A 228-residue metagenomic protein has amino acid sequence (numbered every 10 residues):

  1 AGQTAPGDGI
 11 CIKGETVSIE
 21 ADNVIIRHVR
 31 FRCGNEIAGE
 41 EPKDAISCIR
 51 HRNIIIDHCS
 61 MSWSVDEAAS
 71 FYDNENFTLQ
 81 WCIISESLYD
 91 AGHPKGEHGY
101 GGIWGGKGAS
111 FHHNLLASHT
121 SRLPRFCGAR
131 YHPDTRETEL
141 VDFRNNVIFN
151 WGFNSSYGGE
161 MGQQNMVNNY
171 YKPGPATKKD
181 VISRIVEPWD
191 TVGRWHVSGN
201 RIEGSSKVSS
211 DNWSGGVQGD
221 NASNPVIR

Functional and structural regions predicted by a protein language model:
A1-G2, Y171: Hydrophobic/aromatic-rich, well-ordered segments within soluble, folded domains that form packed cores
G2-G108: Right-handed parallel beta-helix
I12, A21, I25-I26, I54-D57 (+5 more regions): All-beta strand scaffolds that present successive hydrophobic residues in beta-strands
A21, N35, V65, L88 (+5 more regions): Activation segment
I46, C59, A69, G92 (+4 more regions): Generic marker of residues within folded, mature protein domains
C48-S60, Y100-L116, N145-Y157, V192 (+1 more regions): A short, hydrophobic secondary-structure junction motif
D73-T78, I83-L88, H93-H98, G102-R122 (+4 more regions): WD40 beta-propeller repeat blades
R125, R130, E137-R228: Extracellular beta-rich repeat passengers
